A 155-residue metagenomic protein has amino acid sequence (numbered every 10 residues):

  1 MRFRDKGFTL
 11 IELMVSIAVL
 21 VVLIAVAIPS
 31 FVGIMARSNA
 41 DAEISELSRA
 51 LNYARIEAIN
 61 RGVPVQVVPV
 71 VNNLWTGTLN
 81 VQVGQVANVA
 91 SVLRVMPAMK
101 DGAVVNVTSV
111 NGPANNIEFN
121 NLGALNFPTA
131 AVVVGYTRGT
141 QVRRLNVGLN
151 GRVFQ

Functional and structural regions predicted by a protein language model:
M1-F31: N-terminal single-pass transmembrane signal-anchor helix
R2, V26-D41, S45-S48, N52 (+3 more regions): N-terminal helix-rich module
